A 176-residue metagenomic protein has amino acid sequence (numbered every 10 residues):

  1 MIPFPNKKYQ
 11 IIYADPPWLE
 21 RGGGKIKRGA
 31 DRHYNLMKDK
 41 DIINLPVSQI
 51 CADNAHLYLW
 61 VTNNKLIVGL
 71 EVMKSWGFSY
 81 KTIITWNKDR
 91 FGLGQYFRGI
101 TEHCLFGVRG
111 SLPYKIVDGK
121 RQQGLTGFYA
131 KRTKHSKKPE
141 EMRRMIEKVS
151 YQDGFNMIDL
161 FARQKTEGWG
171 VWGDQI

Functional and structural regions predicted by a protein language model:
M1-I176: Class I S-adenosyl-L-methionine-dependent methyltransferase catalytic core
